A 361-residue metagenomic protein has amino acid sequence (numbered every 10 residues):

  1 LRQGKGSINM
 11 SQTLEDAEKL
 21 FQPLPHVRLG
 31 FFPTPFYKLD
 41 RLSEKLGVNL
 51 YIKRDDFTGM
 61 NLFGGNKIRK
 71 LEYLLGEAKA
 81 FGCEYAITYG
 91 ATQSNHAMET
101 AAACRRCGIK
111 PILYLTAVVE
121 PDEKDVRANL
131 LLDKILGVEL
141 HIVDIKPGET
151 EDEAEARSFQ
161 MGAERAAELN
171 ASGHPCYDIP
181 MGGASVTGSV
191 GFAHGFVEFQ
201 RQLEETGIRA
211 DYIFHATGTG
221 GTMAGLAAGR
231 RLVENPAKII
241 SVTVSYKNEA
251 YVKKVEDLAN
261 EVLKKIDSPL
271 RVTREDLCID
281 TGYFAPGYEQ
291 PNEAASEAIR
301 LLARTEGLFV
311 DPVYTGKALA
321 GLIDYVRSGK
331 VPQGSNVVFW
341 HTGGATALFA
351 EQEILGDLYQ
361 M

Functional and structural regions predicted by a protein language model:
G6-M361: PLP-dependent amino-acid enzyme catalytic core
